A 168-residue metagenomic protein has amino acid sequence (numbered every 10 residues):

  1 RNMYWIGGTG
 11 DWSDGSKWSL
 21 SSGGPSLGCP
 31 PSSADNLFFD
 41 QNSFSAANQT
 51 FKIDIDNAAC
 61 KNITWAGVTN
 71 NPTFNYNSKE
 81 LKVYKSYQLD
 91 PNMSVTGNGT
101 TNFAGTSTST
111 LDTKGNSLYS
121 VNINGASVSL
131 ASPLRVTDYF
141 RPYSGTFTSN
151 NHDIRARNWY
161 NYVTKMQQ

Functional and structural regions predicted by a protein language model:
R1-Q168: Extracellular beta-sheet-rich ligand-binding/adhesion modules
